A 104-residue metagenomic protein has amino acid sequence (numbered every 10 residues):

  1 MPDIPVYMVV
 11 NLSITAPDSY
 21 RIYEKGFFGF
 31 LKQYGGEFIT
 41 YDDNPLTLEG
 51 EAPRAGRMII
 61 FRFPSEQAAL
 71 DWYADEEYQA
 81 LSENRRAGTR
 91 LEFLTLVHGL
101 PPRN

Functional and structural regions predicted by a protein language model:
M1-A74, H98-N104: Short S/T/G/P-rich N-terminal loop/turn motif that feeds into the first structured element of a domain
E37, L81-S82, F93-L96: A short linear hydrophobic-aromatic micro-motif
L70, E77-G88: C-terminal structural segments of small proteins and small subunits
R86-N104: C-terminal end-helix/capping segment
